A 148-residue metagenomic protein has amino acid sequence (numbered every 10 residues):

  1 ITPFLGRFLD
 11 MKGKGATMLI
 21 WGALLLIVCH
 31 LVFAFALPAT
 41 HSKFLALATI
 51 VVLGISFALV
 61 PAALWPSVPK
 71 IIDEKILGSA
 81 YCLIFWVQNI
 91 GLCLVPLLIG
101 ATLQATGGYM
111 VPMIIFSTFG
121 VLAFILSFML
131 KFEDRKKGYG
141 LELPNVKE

Functional and structural regions predicted by a protein language model:
I1-L5, G91-V95: Discrete transmembrane alpha-helix packing/kink hotspots characteristic of Major Facilitator Superfamily-like secondary
T2-K14: Helix-to-loop junctions at the C-terminal end of transmembrane segments in multipass secondary transporters
F8-D10, I99-G107: Interfacial helix-cap and linker-helix signal at transmembrane-aqueous boundaries of multi-pass secondary transporters
G15-L64: C-terminal transmembrane helical hairpin of 12-TM major facilitator-type secondary transporters
L24, C82-I90: Transmembrane alpha-helical cores of Major Facilitator Superfamily
W65-I71: Intracellular helix-loop hinge segments at the cytoplasmic ends of transmembrane helices in 12-TM rocker-switch-type
E74-I84: Loop-to-transmembrane helix entry/capping segments in MFS-fold secondary transporters and related SLC/MFSD carriers
Y109, I114-E148: Multi-pass alpha-helical transporter architecture, strongest for 12-TM Major Facilitator/SLC carriers used
